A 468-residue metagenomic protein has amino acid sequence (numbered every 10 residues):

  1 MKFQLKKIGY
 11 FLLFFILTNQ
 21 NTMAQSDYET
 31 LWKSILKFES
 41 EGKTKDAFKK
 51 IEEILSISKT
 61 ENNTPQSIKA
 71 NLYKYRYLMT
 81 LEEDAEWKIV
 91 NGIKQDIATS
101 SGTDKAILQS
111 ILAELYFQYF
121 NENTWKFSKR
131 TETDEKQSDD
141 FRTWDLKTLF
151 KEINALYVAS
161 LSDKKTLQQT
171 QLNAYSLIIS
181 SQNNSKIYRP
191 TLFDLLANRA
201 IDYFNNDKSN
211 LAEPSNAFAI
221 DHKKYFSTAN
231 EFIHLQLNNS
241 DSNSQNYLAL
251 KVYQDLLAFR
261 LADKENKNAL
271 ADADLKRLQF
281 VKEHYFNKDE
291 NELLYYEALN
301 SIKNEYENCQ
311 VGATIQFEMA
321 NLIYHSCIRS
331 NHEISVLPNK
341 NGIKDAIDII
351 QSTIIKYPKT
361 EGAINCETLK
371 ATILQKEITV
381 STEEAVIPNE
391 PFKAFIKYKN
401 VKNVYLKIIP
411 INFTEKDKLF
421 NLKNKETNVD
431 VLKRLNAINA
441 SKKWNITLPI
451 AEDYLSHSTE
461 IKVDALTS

Functional and structural regions predicted by a protein language model:
M1, L13-F15, Q375: Generic secretory/membrane-interface signal
M1-G9: Bacterial N-terminal signal peptides that target proteins for export
F3, Q20-K74, M79-S468: N-terminal, cleavable Sec-dependent signal peptides of secreted/periplasmic/extracellular proteins
G9-N19: Bacterial N-terminal signal peptides
